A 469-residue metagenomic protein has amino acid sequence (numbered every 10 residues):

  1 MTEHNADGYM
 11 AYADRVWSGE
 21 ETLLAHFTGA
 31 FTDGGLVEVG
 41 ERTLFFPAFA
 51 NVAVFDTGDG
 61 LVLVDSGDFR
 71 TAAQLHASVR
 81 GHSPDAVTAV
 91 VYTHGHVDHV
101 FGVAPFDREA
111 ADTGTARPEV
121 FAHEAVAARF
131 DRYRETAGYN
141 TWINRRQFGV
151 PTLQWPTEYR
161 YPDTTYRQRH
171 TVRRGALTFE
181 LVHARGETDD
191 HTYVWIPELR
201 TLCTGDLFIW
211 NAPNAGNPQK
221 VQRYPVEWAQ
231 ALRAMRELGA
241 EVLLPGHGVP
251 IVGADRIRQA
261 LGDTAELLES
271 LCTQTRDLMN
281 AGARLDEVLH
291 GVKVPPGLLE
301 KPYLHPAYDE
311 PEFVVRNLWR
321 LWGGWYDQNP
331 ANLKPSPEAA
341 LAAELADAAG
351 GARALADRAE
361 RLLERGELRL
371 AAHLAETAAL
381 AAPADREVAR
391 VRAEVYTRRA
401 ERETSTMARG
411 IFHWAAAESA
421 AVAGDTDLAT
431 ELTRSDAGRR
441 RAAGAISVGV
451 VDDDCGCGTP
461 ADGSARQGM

Functional and structural regions predicted by a protein language model:
M1-L23, L238-E241, P250-A442, C455 (+1 more regions): Accessory terminal helices/loops
G29, L36, D59, R70-E119: Active-site metal-binding motif and surrounding structural segment of the metallo-beta-lactamase
G29-S83, Y193-I196, R200-G205: Conserved beta-strand hairpin/beta-sheet module of binuclear metal-dependent hydrolase folds, prominently
R42, F55, D65, V79 (+9 more regions): Divalent metal-coordination and catalytic microenvironments
L61, D68-R70, R160, T171 (+2 more regions): Metallo-beta-lactamase
V64-S66, A86-H96, F121-H123, L202-G205 (+1 more regions): Active-site neighborhood of phospho(di)ester-bond hydrolases with catalytic His/Asp-centered motifs
A86, A128-H183, E227-G239: Metallo-beta-lactamase
A445-M469: C-terminal interaction segments
